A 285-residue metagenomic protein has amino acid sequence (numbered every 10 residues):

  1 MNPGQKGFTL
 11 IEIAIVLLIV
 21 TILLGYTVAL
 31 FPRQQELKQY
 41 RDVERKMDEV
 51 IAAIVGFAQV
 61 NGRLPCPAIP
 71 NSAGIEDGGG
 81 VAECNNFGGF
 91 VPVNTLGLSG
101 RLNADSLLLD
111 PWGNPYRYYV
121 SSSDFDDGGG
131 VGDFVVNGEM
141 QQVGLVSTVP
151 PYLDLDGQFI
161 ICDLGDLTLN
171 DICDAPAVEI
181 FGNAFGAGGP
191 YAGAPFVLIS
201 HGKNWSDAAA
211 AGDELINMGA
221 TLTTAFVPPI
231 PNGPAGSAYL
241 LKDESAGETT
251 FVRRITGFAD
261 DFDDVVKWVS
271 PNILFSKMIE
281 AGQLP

Functional and structural regions predicted by a protein language model:
G4-Q35: N-terminal single-pass transmembrane signal-anchor helix
R33-P285: N-terminal pilin/flagellin-like segments and related low-complexity appendage regions
